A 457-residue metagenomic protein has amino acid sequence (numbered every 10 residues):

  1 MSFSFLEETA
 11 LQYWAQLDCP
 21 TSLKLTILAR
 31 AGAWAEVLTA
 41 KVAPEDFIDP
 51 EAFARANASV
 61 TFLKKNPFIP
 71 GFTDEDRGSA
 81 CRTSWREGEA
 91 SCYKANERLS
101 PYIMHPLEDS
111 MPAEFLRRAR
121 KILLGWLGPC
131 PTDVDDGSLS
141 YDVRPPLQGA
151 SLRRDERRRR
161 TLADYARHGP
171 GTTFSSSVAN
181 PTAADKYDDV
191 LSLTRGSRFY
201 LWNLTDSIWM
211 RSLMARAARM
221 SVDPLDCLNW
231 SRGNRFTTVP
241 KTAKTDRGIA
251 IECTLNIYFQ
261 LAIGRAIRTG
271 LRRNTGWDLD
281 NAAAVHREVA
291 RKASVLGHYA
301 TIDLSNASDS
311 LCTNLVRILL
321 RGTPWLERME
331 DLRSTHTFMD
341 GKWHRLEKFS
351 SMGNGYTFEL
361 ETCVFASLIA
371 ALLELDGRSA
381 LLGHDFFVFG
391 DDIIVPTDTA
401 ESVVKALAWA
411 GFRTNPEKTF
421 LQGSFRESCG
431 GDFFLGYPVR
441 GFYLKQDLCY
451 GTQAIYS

Functional and structural regions predicted by a protein language model:
M1-F5, Y13, S212-S457: Core nucleotidyl-transferase/polymerase catalytic module
M1-T237: Non-catalytic, polymerase-adjacent accessory regions of viral genome-replication enzymes
